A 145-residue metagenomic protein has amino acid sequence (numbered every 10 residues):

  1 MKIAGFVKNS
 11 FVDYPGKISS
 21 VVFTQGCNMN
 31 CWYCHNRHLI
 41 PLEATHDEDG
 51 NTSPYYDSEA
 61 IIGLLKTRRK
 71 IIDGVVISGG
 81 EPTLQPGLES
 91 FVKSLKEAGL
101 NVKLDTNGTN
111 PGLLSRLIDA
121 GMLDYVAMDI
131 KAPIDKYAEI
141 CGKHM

Functional and structural regions predicted by a protein language model:
M1-F23, N30-G50, T67-K70: N-terminal [4Fe-4S]-dependent radical SAM core
S20-F23, C27, D57-I61: Short N-terminal amphipathic alpha-helix/helix-capping patch enriched in small hydrophobics with frequent Ser/Thr
G26, H38, I130-I134: Short, small-residue-rich loop/turn micro-motifs
C27, C31-C34, L95, L104: Hydrophobic packing within well-folded, soluble alpha/beta domains
L39-E59, G80-P86, Y137-M145: Conserved non-cysteine loop/helix-boundary elements of the Radical SAM core domain that shape
I62-G74, T83-M145: Conserved AdoMet/S-adenosylmethionine-binding subsite of the radical SAM
